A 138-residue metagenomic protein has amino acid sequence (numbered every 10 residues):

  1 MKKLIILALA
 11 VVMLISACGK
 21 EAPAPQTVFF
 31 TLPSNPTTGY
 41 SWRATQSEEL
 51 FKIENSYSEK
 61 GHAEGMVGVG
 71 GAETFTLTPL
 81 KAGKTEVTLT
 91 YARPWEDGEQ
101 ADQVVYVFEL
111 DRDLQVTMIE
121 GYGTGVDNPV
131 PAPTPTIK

Functional and structural regions predicted by a protein language model:
M1-L4: Positively charged n-region of N-terminal signal peptides that target proteins for export
I15-A17: C-terminal motif of bacterial Sec signal peptides marking the signal peptidase cleavage site
G19-K138: Extracytoplasmic soluble-region selector
